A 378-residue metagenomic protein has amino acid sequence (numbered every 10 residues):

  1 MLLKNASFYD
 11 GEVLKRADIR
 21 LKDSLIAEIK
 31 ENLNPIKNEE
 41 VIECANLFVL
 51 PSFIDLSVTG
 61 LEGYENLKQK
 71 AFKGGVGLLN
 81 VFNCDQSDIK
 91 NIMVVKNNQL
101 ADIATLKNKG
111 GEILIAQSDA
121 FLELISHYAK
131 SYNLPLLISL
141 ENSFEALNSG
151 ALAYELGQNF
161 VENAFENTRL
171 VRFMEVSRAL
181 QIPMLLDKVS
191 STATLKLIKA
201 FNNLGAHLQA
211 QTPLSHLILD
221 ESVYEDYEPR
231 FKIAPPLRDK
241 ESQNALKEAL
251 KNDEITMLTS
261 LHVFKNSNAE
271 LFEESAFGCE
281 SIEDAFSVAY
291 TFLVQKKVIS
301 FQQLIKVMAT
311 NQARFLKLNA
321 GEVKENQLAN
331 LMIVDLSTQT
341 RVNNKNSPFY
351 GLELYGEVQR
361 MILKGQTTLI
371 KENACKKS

Functional and structural regions predicted by a protein language model:
M1-I36: N-terminal metal-binding scaffold of metallo-dependent hydrolase/deaminase domains
M1-L3, K22, P35-G77: Replace "His-x-His-based motif
A6, S24, N46, S57 (+11 more regions): Divalent metal-coordination and catalytic microenvironments
D55-E62, K73-D102: Metal-cofactor-binding active-site regions of metalloenzymes
G75-L79, I89-N91, G110-I113, V176-M184 (+1 more regions): Short, surface-exposed connector motifs at secondary-structure boundaries
A104-L258: Histidine/acidic residue-rich metal-binding segments in metalloenzymes
Q158-V171, V176-Q181, N252, M257-L258 (+1 more regions): His/Asp/Glu-enriched, well-ordered alpha-helical/loop segment that forms or immediately abuts the divalent-metal
E274, L328-S378: C-terminal cap of metal-dependent C-N hydrolases
